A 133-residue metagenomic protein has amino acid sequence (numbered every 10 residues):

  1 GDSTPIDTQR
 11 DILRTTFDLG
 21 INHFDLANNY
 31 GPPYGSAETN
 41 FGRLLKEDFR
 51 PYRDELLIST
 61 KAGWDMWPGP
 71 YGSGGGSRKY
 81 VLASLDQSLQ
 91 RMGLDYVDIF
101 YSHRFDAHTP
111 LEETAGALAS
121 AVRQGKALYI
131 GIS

Functional and structural regions predicted by a protein language model:
G1-L57, D95, R123: N-terminal binding-site loop/beta-alpha segment at the start of enzyme catalytic domains that lines or forms
L26-N28, L56, T60-A62, Y101-R104 (+1 more regions): A cross-domain feature marking catalytic cores of carbohydrate-active enzymes and several ubiquitous metabolic/repair
N28, P32, T39, T60 (+3 more regions): Generic detector of intrinsically disordered, low-complexity, polar/charged segments
A37-F41, D54, I58, S77 (+2 more regions): Generic hydrophobic, aliphatic-rich segments that mediate packing or membrane embedding
D65-S133: Glycine/proline-rich, positively charged, aromatic-decorated active-site loop/lid region on the catalytic face
